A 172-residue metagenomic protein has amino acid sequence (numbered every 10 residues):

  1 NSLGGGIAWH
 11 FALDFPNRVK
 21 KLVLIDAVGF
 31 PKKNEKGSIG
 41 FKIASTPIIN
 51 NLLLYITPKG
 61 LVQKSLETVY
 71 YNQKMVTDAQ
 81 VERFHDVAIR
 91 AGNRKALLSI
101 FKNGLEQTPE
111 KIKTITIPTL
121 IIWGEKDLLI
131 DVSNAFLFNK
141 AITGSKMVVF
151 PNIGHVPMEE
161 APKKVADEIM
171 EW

Functional and structural regions predicted by a protein language model:
S2-L3, D26: Catalytic nucleophile serine of serine hydrolases, specifically the conserved "nucleophile elbow" pentapeptide
G4, A8: Gly/Ala-rich beta-loop-alpha elbow adjacent to hydrolase catalytic centers
W9, L13, K20-N51: Flexible "cap/lid" loop of the alpha/beta hydrolase fold
E35-K36, Y55-T114: Conserved alpha/beta-hydrolase catalytic His-Asp/Glu region
I115, I121-W123, D127: Short beta-strand/loop motif that positions the catalytic acidic residue of the alpha/beta-hydrolase fold
L128-N134: Conserved alpha/beta-hydrolase "acid-adjacent" motif
F136-S145: Active-site-adjacent alpha-helix of alpha/beta-hydrolase-fold enzymes
S145-W172: Catalytic active-site module of serine/aspartate enzymes centered on a nucleophile-bearing elbow/loop
